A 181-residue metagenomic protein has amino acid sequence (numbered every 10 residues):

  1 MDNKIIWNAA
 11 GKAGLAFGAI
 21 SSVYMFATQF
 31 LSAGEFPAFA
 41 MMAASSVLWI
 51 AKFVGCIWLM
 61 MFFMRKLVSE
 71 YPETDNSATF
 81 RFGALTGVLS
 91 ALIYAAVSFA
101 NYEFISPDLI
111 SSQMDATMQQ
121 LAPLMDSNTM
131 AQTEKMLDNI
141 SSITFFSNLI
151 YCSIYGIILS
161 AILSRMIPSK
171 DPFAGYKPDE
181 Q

Functional and structural regions predicted by a protein language model:
M1-M64: Transmembrane alpha-helical insertion/packing segments
M1-W7, P168-Q181: Short, charged juxtamembrane terminal tails flanking transmembrane helices
N8, K12-A16, R81-S90: Alpha-helical transmembrane segments of multi-pass membrane proteins
V47-V54, N101, F145-S153: Hydrophobic alpha-helical transmembrane segments of multi-pass membrane proteins
L59-K66, S141-P172: Transmembrane alpha-helical segments in integral membrane proteins
M60-A78: Membrane-helix interface/capping segments
A96-P123: Functional transmembrane-helix hotspots
M118-I140: Short membrane-interface loop/juxtamembrane segments of multi-pass integral membrane proteins
